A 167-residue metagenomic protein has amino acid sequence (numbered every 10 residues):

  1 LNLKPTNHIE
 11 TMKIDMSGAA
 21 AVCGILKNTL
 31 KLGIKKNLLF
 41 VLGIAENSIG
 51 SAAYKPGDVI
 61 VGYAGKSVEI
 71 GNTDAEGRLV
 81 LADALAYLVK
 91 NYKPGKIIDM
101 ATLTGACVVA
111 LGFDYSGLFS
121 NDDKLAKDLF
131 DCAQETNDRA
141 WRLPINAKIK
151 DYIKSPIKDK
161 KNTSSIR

Functional and structural regions predicted by a protein language model:
L1-R167: A generic structural signal for tightly packed, nonpolar segments enriched in small/aliphatic residues
